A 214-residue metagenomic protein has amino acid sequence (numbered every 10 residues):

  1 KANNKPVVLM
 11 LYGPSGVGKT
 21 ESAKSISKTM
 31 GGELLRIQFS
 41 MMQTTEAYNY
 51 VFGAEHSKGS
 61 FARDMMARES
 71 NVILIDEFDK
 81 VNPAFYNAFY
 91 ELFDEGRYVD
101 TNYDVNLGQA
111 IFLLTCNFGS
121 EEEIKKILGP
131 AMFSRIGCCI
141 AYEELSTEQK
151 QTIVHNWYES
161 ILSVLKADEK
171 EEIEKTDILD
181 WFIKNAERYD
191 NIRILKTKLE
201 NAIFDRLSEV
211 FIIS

Functional and structural regions predicted by a protein language model:
K1-V8, I203: Pre-Walker A (pre-P-loop) alpha-helix and adjacent loop at the N terminus of AAA/AAA+ ATPase modules, a conserved
K5-I37: Walker A/P-loop
G13, D76-E77: The Walker A (P-loop) glycine that initiates the GxxxxGKT/S ATP-binding motif of P-loop NTPases
T29-H56: AAA+/P-loop NTPase substrate/partner-engagement loops
E33, E122-Y189, R193, E209-I213: Conserved C-terminal "switch" segment of AAA+ ATPases
I37, I73-D76: Hydrophobic positions in the central parallel beta-sheet of the AAA+
S57-S60, E77-F85, F93-Q149, S160-I161: Canonical AAA+ ATPase core
R193-S208: C-terminal helical "lid" of AAA+/P-loop NTPase domains
